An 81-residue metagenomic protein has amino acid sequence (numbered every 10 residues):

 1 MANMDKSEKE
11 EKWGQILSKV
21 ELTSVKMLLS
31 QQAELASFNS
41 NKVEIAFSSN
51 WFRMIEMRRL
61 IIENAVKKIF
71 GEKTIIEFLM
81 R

Functional and structural regions predicted by a protein language model:
M1-R81: Polybasic interaction patches
